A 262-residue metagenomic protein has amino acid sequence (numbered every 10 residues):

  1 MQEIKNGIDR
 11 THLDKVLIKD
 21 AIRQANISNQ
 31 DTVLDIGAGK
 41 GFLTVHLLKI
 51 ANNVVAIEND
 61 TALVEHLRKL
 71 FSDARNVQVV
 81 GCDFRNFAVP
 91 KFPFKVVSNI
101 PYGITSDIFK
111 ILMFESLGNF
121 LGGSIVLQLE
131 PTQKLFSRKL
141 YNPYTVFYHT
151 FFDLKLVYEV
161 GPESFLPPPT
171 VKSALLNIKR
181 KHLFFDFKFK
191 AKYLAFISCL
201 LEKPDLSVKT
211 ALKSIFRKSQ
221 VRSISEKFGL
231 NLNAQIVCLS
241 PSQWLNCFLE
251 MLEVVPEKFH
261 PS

Functional and structural regions predicted by a protein language model:
M1-C199, E253-S262: Catalytic cores of RNA-modifying enzymes
A174-F248: An accessory alpha-helical subdomain
